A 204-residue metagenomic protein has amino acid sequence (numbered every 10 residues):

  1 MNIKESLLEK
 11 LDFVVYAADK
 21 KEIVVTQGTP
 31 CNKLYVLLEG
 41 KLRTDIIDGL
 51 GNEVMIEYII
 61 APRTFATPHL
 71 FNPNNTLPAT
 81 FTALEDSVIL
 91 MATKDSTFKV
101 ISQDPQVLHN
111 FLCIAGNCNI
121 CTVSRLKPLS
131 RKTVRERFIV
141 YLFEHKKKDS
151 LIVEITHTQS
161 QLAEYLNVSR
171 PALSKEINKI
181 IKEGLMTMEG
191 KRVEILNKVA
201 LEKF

Functional and structural regions predicted by a protein language model:
M1-E39: Regulatory nucleotide-sensing modules
L11, E57-C113: Cyclic-nucleotide recognition modules
I23, K41-I46, T64, V88-I89: Short beta-strand segments in beta-sandwich/barrel cores
L50-I56: Short alpha-helix-to-loop micro-motif enriched in aromatics/charged/Gly
L84, S102-R170: Polybasic "coupling" helices that flank or enter modular domains
F143-F204: Phosphate-/nucleic-acid-contacting segments
